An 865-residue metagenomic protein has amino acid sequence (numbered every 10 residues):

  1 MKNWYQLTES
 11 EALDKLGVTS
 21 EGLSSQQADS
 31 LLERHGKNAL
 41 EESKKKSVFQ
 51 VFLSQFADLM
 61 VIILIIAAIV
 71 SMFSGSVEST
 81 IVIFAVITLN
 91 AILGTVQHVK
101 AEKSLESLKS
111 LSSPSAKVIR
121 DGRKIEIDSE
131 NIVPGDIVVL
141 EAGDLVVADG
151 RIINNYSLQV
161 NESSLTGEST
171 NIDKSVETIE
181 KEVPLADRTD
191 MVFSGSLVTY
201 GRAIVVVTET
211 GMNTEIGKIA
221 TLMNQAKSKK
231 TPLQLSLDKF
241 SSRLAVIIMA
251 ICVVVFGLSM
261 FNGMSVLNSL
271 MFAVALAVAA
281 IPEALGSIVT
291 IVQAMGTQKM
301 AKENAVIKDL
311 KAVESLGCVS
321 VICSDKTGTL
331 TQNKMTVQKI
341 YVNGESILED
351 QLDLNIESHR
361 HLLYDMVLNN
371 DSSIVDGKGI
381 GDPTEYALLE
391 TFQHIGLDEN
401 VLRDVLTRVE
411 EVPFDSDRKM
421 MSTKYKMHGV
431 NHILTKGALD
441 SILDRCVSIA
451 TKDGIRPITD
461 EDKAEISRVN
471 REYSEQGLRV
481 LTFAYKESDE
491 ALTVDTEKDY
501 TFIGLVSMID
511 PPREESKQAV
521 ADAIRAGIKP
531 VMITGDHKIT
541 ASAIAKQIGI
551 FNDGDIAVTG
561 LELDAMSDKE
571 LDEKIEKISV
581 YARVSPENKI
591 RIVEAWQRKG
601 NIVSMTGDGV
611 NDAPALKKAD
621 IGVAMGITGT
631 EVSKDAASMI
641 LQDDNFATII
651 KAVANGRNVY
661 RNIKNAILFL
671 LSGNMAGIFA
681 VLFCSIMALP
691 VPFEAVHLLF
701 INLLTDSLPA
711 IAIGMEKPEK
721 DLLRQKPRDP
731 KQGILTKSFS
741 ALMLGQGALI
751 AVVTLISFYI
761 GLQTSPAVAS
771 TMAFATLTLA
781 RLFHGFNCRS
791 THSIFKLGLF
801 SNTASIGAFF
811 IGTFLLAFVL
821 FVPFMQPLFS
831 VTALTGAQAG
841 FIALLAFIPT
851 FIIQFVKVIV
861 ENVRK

Functional and structural regions predicted by a protein language model:
M1-R724, I734-L735, Y759, F774 (+1 more regions): Conserved cytosolic headpiece of P-type ATPases
T705, I750, T771-G785: Generic alpha-helical transmembrane segments
P718, Q746-G747, A751: Internal transmembrane alpha-helical bundles of multi-pass membrane proteins
D729-G747, A767-T771: Membrane-water interface at loop-to-transmembrane-helix junctions
